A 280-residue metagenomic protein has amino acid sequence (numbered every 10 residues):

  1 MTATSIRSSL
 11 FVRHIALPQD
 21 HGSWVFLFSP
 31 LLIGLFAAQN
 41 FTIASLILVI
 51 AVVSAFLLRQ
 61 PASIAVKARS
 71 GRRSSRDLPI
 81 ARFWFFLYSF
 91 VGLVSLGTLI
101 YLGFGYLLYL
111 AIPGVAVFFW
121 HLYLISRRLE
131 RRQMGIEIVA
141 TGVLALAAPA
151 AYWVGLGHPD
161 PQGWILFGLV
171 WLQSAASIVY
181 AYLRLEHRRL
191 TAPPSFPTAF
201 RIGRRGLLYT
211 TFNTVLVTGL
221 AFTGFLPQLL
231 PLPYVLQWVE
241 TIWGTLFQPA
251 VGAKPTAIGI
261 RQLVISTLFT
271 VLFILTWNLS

Functional and structural regions predicted by a protein language model:
M1-I50, L57: N-terminal signal-anchor module of multipass membrane proteins
F11-V25, R73-A81, L122-G142, T191-G206 (+1 more regions): Interhelical loop and helix-boundary elements at the membrane-water interface of polytopic inner-membrane proteins
V25-L31, Y88-S95, A140-A148, R204-L220 (+1 more regions): Core segments of transmembrane alpha-helices that mediate helix-helix packing or line hydrophobic substrate/ligand
L32-L48, L96-L110, L146-F167, V217-L230 (+1 more regions): Helix-coil boundary and interhelical linker segments in multi-pass alpha-helical membrane proteins
I43, I47, F83-W120, T210-P249: Transmembrane helix-loop-helix
K67-F83, L172-T214: Solvent-exposed interhelical
L93-T98, Y106, A111-A151: Intramembrane alpha-helical segments
G135-L190: Hydrophobic, aromatic-enriched interface-forming segments
